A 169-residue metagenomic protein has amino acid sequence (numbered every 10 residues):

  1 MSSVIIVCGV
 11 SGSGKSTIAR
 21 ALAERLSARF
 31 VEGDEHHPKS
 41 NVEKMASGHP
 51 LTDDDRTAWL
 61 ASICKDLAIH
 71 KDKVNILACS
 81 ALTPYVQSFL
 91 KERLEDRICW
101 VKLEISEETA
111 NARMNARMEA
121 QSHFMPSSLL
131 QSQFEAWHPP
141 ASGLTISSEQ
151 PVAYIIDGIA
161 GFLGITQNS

Functional and structural regions predicted by a protein language model:
V7: Hydrophobic anchor at the beta1->P-loop junction of P-loop NTPases
S11: The conserved Walker
K15: Conserved lysine of the Walker
R20-K65: Conserved substrate/cofactor phosphate-moiety recognition/catalytic segment in nucleotide-dependent phosphotransferases
D54-E95: Glycine-rich phosphate-binding loop used to anchor ATP phosphates in small-molecule kinases, encompassing both
L60-C64, V152-L163: Short, amphipathic alpha-helical "lid/cap" segments that border enzyme active or binding sites
L94-M114: Conserved phosphate-donor/acceptor-positioning beta-strand/loop module used by diverse small-molecule
E119-G158: Small-molecule kinase domains that catalyze NTP-dependent phosphoryl transfer to phosphate-bearing small molecules
